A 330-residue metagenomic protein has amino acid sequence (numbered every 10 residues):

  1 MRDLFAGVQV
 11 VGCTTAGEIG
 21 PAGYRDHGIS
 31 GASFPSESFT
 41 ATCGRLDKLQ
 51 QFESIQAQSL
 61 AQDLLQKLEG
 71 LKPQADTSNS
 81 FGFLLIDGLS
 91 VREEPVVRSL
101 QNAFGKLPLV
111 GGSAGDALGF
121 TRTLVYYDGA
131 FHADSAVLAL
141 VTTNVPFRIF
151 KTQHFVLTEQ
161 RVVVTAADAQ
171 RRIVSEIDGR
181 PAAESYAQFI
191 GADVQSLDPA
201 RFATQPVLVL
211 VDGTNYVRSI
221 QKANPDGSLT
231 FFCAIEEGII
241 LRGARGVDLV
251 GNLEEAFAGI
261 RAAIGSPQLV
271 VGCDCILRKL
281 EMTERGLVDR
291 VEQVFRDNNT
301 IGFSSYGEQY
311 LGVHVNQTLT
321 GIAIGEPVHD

Functional and structural regions predicted by a protein language model:
M1-D330: Hydrophobic alpha/beta core scaffold segments
